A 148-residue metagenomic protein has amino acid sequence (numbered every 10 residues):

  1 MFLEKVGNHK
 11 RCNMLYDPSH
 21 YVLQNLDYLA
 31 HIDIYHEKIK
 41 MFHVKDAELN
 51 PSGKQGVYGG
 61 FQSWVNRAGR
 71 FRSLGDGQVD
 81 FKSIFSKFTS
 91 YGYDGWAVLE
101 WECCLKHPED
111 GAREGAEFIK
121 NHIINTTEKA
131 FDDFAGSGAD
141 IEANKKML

Functional and structural regions predicted by a protein language model:
M1-Q78, A130-F131: Acidic/histidine-rich catalytic cores of soluble enzymes
L3-E4, H36, F85-T89, A116 (+1 more regions): A structural alpha-helix within SAM-dependent methyltransferase catalytic domains
V6-H9, S83-D94, T126: A structural motif corresponding to the C-terminal end of an alpha-helix and its immediate exit/capping segment
M41, G95-W96: Residues at the N-termini of beta-strands
L99-H107, G136: A short, acidic, flexible beta-alpha connecting loop/helix-capping segment that sits on the rim of active
P108-K129: C-terminal helical cap(s) of enzyme catalytic domains, especially alpha/beta-barrels
N125-L148: Terminal-tail/helix-coil boundary detector
